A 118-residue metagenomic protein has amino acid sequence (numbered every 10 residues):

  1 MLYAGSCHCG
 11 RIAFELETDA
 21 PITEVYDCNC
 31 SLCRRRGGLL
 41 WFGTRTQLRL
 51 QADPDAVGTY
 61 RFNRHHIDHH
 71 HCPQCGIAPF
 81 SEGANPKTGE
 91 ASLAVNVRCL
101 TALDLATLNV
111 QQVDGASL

Functional and structural regions predicted by a protein language model:
M1-L118: A short Gly-Trp-Pro
